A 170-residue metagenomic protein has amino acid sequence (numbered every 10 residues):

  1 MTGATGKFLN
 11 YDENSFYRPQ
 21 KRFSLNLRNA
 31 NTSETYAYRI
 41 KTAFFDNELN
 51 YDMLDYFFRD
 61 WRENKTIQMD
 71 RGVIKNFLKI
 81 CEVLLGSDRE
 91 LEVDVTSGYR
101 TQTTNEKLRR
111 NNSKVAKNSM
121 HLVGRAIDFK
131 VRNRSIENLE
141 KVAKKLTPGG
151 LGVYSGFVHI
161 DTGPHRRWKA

Functional and structural regions predicted by a protein language model:
M1-S24, A170: N-terminal secretory targeting signals
K21-F23, R89-L91, V123-R125, G156: Envelope-exposed proteins and targeting segments
R28, N112-A170: Catalytic cores and adjacent binding grooves of peptidoglycan-active enzymes
T42-D94: Active-site acidic/histidine clusters and adjacent loop/turn architecture that either coordinate catalytic ions
I74-C81, N105, I136, E140: Extracytoplasmic/secreted envelope proteins and their assembly/folding machinery, especially bacterial periplasmic
I80-D88, T103, A143-T147: Sec/Tat-exported extracytoplasmic proteins
E90-N105: Acidic helix-start/capping segments at beta-turn-to-alpha-helix junctions
